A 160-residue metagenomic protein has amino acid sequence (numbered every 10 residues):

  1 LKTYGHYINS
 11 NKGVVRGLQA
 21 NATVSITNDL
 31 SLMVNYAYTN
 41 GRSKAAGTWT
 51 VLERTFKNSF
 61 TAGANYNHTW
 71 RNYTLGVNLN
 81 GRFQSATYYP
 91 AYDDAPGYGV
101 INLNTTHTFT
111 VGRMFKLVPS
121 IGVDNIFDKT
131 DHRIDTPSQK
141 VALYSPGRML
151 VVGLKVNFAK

Functional and structural regions predicted by a protein language model:
L1, Y7-I8, A142, M149: Generic preference for hydrophobic/aromatic residues in regular secondary structure cores
K2-T87: Gram-negative outer-membrane beta-barrel transporters
L52-K160: Conserved C-terminal beta-signal and adjacent last beta-strands/turns of outer-membrane beta-barrel proteins
